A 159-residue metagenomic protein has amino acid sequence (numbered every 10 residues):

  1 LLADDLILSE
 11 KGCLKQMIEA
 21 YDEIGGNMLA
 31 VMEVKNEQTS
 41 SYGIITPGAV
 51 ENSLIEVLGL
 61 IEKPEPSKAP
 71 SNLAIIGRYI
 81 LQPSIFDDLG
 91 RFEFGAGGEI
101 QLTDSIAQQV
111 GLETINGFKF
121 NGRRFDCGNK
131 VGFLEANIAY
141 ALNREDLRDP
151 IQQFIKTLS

Functional and structural regions predicted by a protein language model:
L1-P47, L81-P83, L89-F92: Conserved beta-loop-beta/alpha segment of the NTase-like Rossmann-fold superfamily that binds/positions NTPs
E51-Q153: Catalytic-core segments of class I nucleotidyltransferases/pyrophosphorylases that form NMP-activated intermediates
